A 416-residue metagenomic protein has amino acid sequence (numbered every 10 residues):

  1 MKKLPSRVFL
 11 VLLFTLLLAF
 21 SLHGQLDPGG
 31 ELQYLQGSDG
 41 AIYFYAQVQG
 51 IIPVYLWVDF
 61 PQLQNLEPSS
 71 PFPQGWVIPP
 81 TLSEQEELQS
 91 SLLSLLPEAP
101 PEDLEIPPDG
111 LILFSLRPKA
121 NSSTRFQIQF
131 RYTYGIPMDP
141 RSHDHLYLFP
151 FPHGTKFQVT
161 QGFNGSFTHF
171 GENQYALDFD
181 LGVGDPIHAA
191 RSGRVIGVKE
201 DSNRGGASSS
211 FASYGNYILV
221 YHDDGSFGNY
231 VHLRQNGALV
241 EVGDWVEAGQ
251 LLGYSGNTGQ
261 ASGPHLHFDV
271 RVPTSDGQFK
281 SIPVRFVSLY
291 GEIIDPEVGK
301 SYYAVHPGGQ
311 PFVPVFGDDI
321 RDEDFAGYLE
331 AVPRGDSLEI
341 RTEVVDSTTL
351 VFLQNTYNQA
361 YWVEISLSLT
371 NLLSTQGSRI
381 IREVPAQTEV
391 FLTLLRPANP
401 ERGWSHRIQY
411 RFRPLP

Functional and structural regions predicted by a protein language model:
L10-A19: Bacterial N-terminal signal peptides
Y45-I52, Q62, L353-Y357: Asparagine-centered strand-capping/turn motif at beta-strand->loop junctions
I52-F60, S69-P71, A189, A360-L367: Short, hydrophobic/aromatic beta-strand segments
E67-N121, L372-E401: Intrinsically disordered, low-complexity Pro/Gly/Ser/Thr-rich segments with frequent PxxP/GP/PP motifs and embedded
E105-P108, I112-G215, R321-E343, Q359-A360 (+2 more regions): Surface-exposed, glycine-biased beta-strand/turn segments
H145-Y147, F151, T160, L239-E241 (+2 more regions): Acidic, glycine-rich catalytic/binding loops that coordinate metals and/or anionic ligands
G182, H188, G225-G249: Short histidine-centered loop motifs in beta-beta connectors
E247-G259: Short hydrophobic beta/alpha edge segments that flank linear recognition/processing sites
